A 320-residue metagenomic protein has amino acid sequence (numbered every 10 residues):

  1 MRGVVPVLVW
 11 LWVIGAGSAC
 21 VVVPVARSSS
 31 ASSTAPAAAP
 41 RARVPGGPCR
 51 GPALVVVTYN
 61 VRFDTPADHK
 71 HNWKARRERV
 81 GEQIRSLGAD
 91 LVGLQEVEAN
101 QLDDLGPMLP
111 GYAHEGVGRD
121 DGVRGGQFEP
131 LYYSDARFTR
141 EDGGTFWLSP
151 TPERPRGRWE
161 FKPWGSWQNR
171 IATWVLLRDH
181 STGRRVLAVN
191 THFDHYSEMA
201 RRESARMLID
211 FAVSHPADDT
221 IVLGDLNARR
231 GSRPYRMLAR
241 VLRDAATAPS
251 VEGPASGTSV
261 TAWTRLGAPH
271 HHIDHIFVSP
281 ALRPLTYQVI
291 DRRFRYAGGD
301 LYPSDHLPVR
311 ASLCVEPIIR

Functional and structural regions predicted by a protein language model:
R2, S18-M108, D121-Q127, P317-R320: N-terminal, active-site-proximal structural segment of metallo-dependent hydrolase catalytic domains
P6-A19: Bacterial N-terminal signal peptides
A39-G46, R137, M199, E203 (+2 more regions): Metal-dependent phosphoester-hydrolase catalytic domains
A39-P48, L91-R185, Q288-I290: Structured beta-strand-rich core segments of catalytic domains in phosphoester-bond hydrolases
L54-V61, V80-L105, V175, R185-T191 (+3 more regions): Active-site beta-strand/loop signature of hydrolases that rely on acidic residues for catalysis
V57-R62, L94-E98, V117-D120, Y133-D135 (+9 more regions): Active-site-proximal beta-strand/loop segments in catalytic clefts of secreted hydrolases
T58-E78, L148-W167, D194: Acidic/histidine-rich helix-loop elements that form or flank divalent-metal/phosphate-binding sites at the catalytic
K70-E78, E96-A99, G165-S166, H195-E203 (+2 more regions): Soluble non-cytosolic domains of exported or imported proteins
